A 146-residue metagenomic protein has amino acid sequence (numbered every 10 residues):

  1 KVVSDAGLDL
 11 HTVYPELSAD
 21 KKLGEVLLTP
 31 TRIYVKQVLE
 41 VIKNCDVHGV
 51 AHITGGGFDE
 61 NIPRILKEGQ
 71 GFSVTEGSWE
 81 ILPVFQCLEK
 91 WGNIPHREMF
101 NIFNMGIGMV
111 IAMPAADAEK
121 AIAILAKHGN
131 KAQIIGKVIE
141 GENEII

Functional and structural regions predicted by a protein language model:
K1-L10: Mobile "lid/hinge" segments at catalytic clefts and subdomain interfaces of large enzymes
D9-I146: Glycine-/charge-enriched secondary-structure boundary and capping motifs
